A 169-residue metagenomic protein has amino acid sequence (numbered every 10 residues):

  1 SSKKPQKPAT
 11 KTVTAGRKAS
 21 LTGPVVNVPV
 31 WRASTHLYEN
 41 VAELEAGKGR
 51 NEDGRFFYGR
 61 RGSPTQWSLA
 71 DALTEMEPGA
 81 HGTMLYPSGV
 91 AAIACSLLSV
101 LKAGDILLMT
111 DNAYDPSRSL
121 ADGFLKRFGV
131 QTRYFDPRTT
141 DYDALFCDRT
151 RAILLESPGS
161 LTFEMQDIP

Functional and structural regions predicted by a protein language model:
S1-D53: N-terminal glycine-rich, Lys/His-bearing helix-loop that initiates the first secondary-structure elements of many
P24, L73, A92, L107 (+1 more regions): Buried hydrophobic positions in well-ordered alpha/beta secondary-structure cores of metabolic enzymes
T35, N40-A91, S117-G123: Conserved N-terminal alpha-helix of the aminotransferase class I/II PLP-enzyme fold
E75-E77, L98-L101: Glycine-rich helix-loop-beta junction characteristic of Rossmann-like nucleotide cofactor-binding loops
S99-P116: Conserved PLP-anchoring active-site segment centered on the Schiff-base-forming lysine
T132-R138: Short acidic-hydrophobic, aromatic-tinged amphipathic segments that line or gate anion-handling sites
T139-T150: Short amphipathic alpha-helix with an adjacent loop that forms part of the alpha/beta core around
G159-P169: Active-site core of PLP-dependent enzymes with the aminotransferase class I/II
